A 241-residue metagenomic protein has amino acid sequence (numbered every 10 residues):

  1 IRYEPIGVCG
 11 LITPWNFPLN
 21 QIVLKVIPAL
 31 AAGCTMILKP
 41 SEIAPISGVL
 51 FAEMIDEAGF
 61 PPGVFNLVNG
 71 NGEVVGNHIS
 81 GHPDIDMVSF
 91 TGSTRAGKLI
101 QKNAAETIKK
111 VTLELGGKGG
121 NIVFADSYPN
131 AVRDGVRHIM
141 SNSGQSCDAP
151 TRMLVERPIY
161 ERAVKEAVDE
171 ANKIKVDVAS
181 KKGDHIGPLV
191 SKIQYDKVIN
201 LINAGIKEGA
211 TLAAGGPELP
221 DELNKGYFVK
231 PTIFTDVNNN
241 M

Functional and structural regions predicted by a protein language model:
I1-N130: Rossmann-like NAD(P) dinucleotide-binding subdomain of oxidoreductase/dehydrogenase enzymes
M87, R95-N239: ALDH superfamily catalytic-core signature
